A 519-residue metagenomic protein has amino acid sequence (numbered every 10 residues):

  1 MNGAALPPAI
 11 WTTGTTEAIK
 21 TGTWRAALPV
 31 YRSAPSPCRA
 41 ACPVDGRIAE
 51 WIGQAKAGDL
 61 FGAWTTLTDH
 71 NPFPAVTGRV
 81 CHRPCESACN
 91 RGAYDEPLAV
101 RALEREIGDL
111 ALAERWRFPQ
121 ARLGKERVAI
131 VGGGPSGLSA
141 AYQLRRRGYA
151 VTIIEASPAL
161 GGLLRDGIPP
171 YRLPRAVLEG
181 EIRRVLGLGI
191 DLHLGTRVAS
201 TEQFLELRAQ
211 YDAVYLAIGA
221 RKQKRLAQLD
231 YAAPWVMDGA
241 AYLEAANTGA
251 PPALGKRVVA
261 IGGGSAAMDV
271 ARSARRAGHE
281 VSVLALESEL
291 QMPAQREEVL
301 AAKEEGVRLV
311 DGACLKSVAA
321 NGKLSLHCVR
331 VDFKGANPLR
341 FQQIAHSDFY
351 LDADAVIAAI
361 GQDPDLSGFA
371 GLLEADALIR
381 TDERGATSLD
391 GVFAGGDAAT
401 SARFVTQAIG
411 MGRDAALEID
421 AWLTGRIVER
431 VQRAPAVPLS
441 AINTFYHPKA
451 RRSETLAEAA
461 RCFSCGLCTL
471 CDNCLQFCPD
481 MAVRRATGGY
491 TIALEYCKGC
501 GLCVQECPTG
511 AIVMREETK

Functional and structural regions predicted by a protein language model:
N2, P8-I10, T15-V30, E304 (+3 more regions): Mid-to-C-terminal Rossmann-like scaffold of FAD/NAD(P)H-dependent oxidoreductases
T21-A41, W64-R83, R115-I130, R165-D166 (+11 more regions): Ferredoxin-like iron-sulfur electron-transfer modules
S36-A57, G78-I107, T152, A159 (+4 more regions): Iron-sulfur cluster-binding cysteine motifs and their immediate structural context in ferredoxin-like electron-transfer
L103-A121, G180-T201, Q223-A277, E374-D390: Glycine-rich dinucleotide-binding loop and its adjacent helix/turn
R127-T152, A267-R275: N-terminal Rossmann-like FAD-binding beta1-loop-alpha1 element of flavoenzymes
A150-I153, S157-L188, L192, E244 (+2 more regions): Rossmann-like dinucleotide-binding cores of NAD(P)H-dependent redox enzymes
P234-K256, A336-A402: FAD-site-proximal beta/loop scaffold in flavoenzymes
V270, A398-E429: A conserved FAD-binding loop/helix module that cradles the flavin
